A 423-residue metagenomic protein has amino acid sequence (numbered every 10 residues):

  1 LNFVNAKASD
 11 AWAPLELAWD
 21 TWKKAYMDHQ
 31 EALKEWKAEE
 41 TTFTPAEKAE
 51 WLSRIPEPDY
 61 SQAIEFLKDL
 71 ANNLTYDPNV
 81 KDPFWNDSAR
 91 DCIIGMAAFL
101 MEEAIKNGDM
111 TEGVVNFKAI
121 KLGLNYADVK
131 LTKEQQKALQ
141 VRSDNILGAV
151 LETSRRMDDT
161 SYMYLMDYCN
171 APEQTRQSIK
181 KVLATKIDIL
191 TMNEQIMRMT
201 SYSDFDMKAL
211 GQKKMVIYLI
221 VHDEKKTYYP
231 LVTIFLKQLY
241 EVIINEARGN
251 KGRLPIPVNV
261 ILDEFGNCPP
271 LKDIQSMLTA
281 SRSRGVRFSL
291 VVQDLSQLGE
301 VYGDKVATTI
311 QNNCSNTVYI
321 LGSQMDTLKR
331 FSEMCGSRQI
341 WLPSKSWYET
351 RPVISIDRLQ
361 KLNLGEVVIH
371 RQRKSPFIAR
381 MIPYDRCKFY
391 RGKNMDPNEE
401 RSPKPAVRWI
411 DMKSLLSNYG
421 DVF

Functional and structural regions predicted by a protein language model:
L1-V286, Y302, I354-I378, R386-K388 (+2 more regions): P-loop NTPase motor domains
L278-A280, R284-R371: Conserved ATP-driven motor cores of ASCE-family P-loop NTPases powering translocation/secretion/packaging/pilus
